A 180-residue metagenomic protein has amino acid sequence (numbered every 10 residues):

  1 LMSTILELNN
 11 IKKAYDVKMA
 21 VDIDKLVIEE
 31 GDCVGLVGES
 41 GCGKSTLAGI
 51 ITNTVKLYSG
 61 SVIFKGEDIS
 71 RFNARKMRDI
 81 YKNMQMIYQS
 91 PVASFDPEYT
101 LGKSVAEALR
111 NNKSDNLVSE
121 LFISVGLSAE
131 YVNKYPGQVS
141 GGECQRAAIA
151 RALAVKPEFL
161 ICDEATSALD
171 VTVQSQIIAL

Functional and structural regions predicted by a protein language model:
V37-E39: The feature captures the beta-strand-to-loop junction immediately N-terminal to the Walker
T52: Helix-to-loop junction immediately C-terminal to a conserved catalytic motif
G60-D68, I80: Conserved ABC transporter NBD signature motif
D115-E130: Conserved ABC ATPase "signature" region
Y135-V139, E143: Conserved ABC ATPase signature
I149, I177: Hydrophobic anchor residue at the start of the ABC signature
A154-E158: A short, proline-enriched helix->beta-strand linker immediately N-terminal to the Walker B motif in ABC-type P-loop
